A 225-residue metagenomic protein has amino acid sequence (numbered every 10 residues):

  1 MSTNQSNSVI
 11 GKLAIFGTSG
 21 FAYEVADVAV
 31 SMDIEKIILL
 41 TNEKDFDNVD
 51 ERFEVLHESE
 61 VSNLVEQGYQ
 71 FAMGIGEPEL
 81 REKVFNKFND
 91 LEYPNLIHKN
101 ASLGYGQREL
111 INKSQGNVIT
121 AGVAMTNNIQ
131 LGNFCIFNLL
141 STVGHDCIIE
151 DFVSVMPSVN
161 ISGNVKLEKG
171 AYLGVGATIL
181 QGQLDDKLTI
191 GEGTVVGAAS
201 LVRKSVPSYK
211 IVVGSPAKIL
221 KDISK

Functional and structural regions predicted by a protein language model:
S2-S6: N-proximal low-complexity "stem/linker" segments adjacent to membrane-targeting elements
I10-A29: Glycine-rich adenosine-cofactor-binding loop
M32-V49: NAD(P)-binding Rossmann-fold cofactor-contacting core
D45-G104: Phosphate-bearing ligand-interacting subdomains that bind or position ATP/ADP/UDP/GDP/NAD(P) or nucleotide-linked
F71-G74, I119, V213: Redox-cofactor binding/interface segments in oxidoreductases and associated redox assembly factors
P78-K87, L91-C147, D151, V159-I161 (+2 more regions): Left-handed beta-helix
E150-D151, M156-K225: Glycine-rich hexapeptide-repeat left-handed beta-helix
